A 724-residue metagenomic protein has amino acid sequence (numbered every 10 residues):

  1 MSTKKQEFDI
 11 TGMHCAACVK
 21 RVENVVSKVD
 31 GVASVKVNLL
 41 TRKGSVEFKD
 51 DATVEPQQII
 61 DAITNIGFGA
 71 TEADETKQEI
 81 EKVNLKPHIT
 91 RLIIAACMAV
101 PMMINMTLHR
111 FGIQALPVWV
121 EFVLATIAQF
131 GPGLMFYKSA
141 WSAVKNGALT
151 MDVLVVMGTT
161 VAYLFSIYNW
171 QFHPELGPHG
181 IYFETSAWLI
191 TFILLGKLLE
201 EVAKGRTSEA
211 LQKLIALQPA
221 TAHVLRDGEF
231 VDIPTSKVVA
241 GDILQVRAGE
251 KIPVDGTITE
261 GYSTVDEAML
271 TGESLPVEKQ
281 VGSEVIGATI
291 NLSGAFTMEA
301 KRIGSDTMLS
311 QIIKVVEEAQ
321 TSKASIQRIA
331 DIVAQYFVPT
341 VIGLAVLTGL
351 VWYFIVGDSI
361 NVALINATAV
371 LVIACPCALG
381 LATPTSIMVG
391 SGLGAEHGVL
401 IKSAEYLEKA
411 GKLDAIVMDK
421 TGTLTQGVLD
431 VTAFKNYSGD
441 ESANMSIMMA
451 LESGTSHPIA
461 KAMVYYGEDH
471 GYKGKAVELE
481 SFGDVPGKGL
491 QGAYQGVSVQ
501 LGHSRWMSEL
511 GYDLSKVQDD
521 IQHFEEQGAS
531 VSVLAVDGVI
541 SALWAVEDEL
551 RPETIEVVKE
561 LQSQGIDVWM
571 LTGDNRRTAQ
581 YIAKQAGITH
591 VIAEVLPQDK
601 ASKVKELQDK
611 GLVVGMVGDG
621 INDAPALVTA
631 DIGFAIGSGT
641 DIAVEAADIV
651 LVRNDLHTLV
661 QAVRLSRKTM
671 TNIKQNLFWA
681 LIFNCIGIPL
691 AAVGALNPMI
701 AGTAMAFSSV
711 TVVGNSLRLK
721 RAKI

Functional and structural regions predicted by a protein language model:
M1-V118, F130-P132, K213, E229 (+4 more regions): Flexible metal-binding regulatory segments at protein termini and peripheral loops
T3, Y494-G496, S530, V536-Q675: Conserved ATP-binding TGD loop and adjacent catalytic N/P-domain core of P-type ATPases
D30-K49, Q57-D61, F183, Q212-D306 (+2 more regions): Conserved cytosolic catalytic loops of P-type ATPases
K77-C97, S139-A162, I313-A345, A367 (+5 more regions): Soluble-to-membrane junctions at the N-terminal ends of transmembrane alpha-helices in multi-pass ion-transporting
P87-T221, I332, F434: Transmembrane helix-loop-helix hairpins at the membrane interface
P101-V123, K138-A148, T160-E184, Y336-I373 (+2 more regions): Helix-interface capping motifs at the ends of transmembrane segments in multi-pass membrane proteins
L108-I113, W119, K145, L164 (+8 more regions): Membrane-embedded alpha-helical bundles of multi-pass transporters
V431, K435-Q564, R576, I588-K603: P-type ATPase nucleotide-binding
